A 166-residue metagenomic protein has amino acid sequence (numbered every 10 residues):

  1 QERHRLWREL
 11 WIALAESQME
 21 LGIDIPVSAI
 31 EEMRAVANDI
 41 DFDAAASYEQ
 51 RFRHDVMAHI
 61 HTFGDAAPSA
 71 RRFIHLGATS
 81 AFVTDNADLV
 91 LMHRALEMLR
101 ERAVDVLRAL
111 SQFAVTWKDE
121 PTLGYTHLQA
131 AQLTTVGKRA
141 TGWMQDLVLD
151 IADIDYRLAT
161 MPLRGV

Functional and structural regions predicted by a protein language model:
Q1-V166: A helix-coil-helix interface module used to build multimeric assemblies and to scaffold catalytic/cofactor sites
